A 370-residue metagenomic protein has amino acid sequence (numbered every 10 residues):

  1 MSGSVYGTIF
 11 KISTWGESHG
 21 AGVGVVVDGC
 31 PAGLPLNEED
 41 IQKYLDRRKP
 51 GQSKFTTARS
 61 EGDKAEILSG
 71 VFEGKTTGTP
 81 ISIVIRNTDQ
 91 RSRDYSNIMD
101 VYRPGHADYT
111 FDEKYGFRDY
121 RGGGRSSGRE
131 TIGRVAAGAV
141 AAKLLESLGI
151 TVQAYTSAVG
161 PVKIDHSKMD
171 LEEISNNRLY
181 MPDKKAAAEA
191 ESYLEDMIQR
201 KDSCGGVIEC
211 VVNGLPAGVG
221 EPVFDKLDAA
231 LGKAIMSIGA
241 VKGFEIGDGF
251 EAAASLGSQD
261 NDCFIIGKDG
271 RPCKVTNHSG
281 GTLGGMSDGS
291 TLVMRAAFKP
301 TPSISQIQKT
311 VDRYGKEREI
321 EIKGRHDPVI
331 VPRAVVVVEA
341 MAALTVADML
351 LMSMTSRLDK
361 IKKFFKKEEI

Functional and structural regions predicted by a protein language model:
M1-R59: N-terminal, positively charged regions that mediate nucleic acid binding
K11-T14, D119-E130, A217-E221, N277-T282 (+1 more regions): A short glycine/serine-rich beta->alpha loop
W15, A21, K201-C204, I208-E317: Glycine-rich anion/phosphate-binding loop at the beta-strand->alpha-helix junction
A21-G33, G128-I150, D225, A229-K233 (+3 more regions): Alpha-helical support elements that line or immediately flank enzyme active sites and cofactor-binding pockets
L45-P104, D108: Glycine-rich, N-terminal phosphate-binding loop and its surrounding beta-alpha-beta segment
I83, S303-I370: Internal helix-turn-beta structural module
M99-G124, Q308-P328: Short acidic, glycine/tyrosine-flanked loop/strand segments centered on an H-E-D-like triad
E113-V223: Glycine-rich, mobile lid/loop segments that gate access to catalytic sites or pores
